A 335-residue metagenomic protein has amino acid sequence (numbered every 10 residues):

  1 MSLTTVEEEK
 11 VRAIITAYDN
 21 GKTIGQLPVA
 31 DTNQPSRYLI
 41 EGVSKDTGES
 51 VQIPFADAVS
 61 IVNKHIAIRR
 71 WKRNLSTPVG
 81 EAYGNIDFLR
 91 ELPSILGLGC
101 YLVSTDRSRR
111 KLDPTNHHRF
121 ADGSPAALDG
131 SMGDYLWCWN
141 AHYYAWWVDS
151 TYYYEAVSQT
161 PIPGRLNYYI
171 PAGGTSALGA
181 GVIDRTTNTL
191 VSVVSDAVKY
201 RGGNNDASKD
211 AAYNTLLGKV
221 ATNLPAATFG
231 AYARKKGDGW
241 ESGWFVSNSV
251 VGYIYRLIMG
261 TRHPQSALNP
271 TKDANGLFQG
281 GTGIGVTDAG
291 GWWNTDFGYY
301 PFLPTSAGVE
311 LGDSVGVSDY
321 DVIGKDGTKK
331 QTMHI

Functional and structural regions predicted by a protein language model:
M1-T32: Short, intrinsically disordered N-terminal pre-domain segments
E7, V51-A58, N140, P225: Helix N-cap / beta->alpha transition motif
V29, E49-V51, L128: Parallel beta-helix/beta-solenoid repeats that form elongated, surface-exposed shafts/blades used for receptor binding
D31-L39: A short, compositionally biased
L39-N63: Short, surface-exposed terminal/edge motifs of secreted or surface/virion proteins that either
S44-G48, H142-Y144, A180, S247: Acidic glycine-/aspartate-rich tracts in secreted/extracellular proteins
H65-L217: Short acidic-hydrophobic catalytic motif
G130-M132, S158-I335: Short aromatic-cysteine micro-motif
